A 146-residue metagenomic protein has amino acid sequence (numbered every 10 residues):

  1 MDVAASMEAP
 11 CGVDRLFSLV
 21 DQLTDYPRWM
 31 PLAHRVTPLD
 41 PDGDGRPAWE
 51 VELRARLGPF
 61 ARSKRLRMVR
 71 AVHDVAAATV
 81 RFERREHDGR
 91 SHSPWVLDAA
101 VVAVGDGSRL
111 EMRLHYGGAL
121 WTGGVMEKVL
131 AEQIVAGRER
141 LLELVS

Functional and structural regions predicted by a protein language model:
M1-A48: Hydrophobic ligand-binding cavity/cleft-lining segments
V3-A9, L53, A99, M112-L114: A structural signal for short, well-ordered beta-strand segments
L16-V20, Y26, V51, R70 (+2 more regions): Hydrophobic pocket/interface hotspot
F17-L19, W49-L53, A78-R84: Short Pro/Gly-enriched beta-strand edge/turn motifs at strand-loop
P31, D42, R56-G107, H115: Hydrophobic-ligand binding "helix-grip"
P47-E50, S108: Short beta-strand micro-motifs in enzyme catalytic cores
A71, A76, R109-E111, H115-S146: A conserved amphipathic terminal alpha-helix motif
